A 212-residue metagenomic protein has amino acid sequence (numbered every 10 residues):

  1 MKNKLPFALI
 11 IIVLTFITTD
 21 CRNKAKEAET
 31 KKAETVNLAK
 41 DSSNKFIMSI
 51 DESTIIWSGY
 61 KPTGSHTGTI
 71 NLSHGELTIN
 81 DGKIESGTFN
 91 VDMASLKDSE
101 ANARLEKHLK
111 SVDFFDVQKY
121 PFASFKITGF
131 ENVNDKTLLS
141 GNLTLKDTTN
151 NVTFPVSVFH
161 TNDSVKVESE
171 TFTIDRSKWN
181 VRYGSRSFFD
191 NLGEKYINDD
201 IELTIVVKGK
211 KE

Functional and structural regions predicted by a protein language model:
M1-A8: Bacterial N-terminal signal peptides that target proteins for export
L9-T15: Hydrophobic helical h-region of N-terminal Sec-dependent signal peptides in bacterial secretory/periplasmic proteins
F16-D20: C-terminal motif of bacterial Sec signal peptides marking the signal peptidase cleavage site
C21-E212: Low-complexity, acidic/polar, glycine-enriched regions of mature
